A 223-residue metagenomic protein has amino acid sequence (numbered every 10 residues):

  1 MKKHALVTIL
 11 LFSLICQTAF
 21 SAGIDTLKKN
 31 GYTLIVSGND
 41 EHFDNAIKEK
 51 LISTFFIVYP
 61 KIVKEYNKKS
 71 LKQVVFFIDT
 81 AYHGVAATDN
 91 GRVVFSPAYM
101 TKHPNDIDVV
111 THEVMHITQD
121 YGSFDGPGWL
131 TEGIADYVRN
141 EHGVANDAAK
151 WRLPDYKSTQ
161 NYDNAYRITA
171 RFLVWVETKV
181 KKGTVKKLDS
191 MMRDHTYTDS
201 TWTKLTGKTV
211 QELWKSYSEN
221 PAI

Functional and structural regions predicted by a protein language model:
M1-G23: Bacterial Sec-dependent N-terminal signal peptides
A22-V114, T198: Juxtacatalytic substrate-recognition/specificity segment
I24, V176-I223: Pan-zinc metallopeptidase signature
N45-F56, M100-V109, D125, W129 (+4 more regions): Soluble non-cytosolic domains of exported or imported proteins
S53-F56, P60, D108, D136 (+4 more regions): Solvent-exposed, polar/charged alpha-helical surfaces in well-ordered, non-transmembrane soluble domains, broadly
V58, G126-T169: Post-HExxH zinc-binding segment in Zn-dependent metallohydrolases
V63-D79, G122-G128, D147-P154, L173 (+1 more regions): Surface-exposed patches in mature extracellular/periplasmic domains of secreted proteins
D108-D120, E132-D136: Active-site recognition of the HExxH zinc-binding catalytic motif
